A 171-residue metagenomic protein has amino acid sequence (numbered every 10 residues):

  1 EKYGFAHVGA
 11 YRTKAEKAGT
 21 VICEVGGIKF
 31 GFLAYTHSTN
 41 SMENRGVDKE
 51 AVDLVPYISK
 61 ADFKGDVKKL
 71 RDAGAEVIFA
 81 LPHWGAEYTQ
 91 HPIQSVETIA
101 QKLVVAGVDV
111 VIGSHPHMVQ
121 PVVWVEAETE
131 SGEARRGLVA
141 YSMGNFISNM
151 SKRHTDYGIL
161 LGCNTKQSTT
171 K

Functional and structural regions predicted by a protein language model:
E1-K171: Acidic, metal/ion-coordinating pockets
